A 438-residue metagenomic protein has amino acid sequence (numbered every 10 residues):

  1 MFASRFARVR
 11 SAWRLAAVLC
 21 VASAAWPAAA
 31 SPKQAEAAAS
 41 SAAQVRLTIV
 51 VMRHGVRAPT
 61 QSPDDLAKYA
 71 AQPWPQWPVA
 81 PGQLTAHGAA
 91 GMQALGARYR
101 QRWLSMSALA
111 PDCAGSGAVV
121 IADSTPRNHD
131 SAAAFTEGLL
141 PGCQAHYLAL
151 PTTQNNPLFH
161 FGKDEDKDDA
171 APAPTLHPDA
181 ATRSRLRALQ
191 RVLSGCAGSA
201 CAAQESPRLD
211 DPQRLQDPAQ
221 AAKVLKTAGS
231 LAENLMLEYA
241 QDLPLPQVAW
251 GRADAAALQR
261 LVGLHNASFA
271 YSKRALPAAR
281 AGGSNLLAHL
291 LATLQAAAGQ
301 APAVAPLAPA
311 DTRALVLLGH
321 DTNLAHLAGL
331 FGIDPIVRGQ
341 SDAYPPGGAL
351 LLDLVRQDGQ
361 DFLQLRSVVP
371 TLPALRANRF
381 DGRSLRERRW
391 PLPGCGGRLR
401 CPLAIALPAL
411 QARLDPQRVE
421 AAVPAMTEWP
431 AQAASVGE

Functional and structural regions predicted by a protein language model:
F2-A16: Bacterial N-terminal signal peptides that target proteins for export
R5-A7, L19-C20, A70, A422: Intrinsically disordered, low-complexity regions enriched in Ser/Pro/Gly/Gln/His and often acidic
R14-A24: Bacterial N-terminal signal peptides
P27-A28: Membrane-interface motif at the C-terminal end of an N-terminal transmembrane signal
P32, A37-V119, D123-L315, D321-E438: Signature for phosphate-centric chemistry
